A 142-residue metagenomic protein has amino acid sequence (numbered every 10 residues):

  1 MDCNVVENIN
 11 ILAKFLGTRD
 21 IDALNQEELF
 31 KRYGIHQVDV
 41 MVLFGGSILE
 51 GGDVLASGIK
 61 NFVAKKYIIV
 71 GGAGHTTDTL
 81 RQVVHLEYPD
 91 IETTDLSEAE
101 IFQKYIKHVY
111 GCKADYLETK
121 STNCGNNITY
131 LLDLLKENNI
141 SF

Functional and structural regions predicted by a protein language model:
M1-F142: A structural signal for short, hydrophobic/glycine-enriched beta-strand patches
